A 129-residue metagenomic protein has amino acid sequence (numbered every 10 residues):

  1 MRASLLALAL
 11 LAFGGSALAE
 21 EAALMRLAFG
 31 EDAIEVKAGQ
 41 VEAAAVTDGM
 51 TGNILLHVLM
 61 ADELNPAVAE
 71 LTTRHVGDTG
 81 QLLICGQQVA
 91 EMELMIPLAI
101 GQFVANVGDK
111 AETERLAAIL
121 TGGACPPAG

Functional and structural regions predicted by a protein language model:
M1-S4: Positively charged n-region of N-terminal signal peptides that target proteins for export
L6-A7, A17: Cleavable N-terminal signal peptides
A12-S16: N-terminal signal peptide c-region/cleavage motif recognized by signal peptidases
A19-G129: Structural signature of multi-pass, alpha-helical inner-membrane proteins
